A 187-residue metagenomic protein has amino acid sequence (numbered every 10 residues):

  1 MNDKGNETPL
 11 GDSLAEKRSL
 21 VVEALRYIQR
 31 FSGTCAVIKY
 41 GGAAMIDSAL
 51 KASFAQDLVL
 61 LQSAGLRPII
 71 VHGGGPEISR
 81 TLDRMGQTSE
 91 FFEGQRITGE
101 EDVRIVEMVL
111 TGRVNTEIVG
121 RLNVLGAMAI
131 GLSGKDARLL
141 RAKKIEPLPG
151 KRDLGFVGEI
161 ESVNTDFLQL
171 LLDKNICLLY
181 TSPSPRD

Functional and structural regions predicted by a protein language model:
N2-I69: N-terminal glycine-/serine-/threonine-rich phosphate-binding loop
A44-I46, P76-S79, A137-R141: Short, active-site-adjacent cap segments at secondary-structure transitions
A49-Q56, R80-T88: Glycine-rich loop at the start of a catalytic domain that most often binds anionic cofactors/ligands
G73: Active-site glycine-centered loops adjacent to acidic/histidine catalytic or metal-binding residues that shape
D83-I176: Ligand-binding beta-strand-loop-alpha-helix segment within the catalytic cores of soluble metabolic enzymes
Y180-D187: Conserved small/polar residues in nucleotide/adenosyl-binding loops
